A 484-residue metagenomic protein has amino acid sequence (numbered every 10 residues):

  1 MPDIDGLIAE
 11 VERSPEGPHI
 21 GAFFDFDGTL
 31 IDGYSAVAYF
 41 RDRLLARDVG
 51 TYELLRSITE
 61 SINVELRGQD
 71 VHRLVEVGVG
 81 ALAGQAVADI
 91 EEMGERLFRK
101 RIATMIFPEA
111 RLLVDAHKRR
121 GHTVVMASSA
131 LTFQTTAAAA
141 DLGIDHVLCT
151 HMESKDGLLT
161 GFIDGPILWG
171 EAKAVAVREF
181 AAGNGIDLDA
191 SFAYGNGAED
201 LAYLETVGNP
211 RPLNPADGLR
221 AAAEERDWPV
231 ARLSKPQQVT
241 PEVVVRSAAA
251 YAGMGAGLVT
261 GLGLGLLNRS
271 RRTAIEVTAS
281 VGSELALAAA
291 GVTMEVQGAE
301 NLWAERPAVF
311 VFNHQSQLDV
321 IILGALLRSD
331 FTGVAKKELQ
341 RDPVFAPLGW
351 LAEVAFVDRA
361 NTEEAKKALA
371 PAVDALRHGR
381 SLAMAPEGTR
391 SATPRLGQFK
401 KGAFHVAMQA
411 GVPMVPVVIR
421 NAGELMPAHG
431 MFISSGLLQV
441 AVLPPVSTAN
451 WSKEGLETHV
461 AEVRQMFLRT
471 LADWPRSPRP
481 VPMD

Functional and structural regions predicted by a protein language model:
M1-R13, P18-G21, E92-E95, R99-G261 (+1 more regions): C-terminal cap/substrate-recognition subdomain and adjoining C-terminal extension of metal-dependent phosphatase-like
P2-R67: Active-site neighborhood of HAD-like aspartate-dependent phosphohydrolases
I8, E12, L266-N313, Q317 (+2 more regions): N-terminal signal-anchor transmembrane helix
G33-A36, A46-A116: A metal-dependent, Asp-based hydrolase signature
L44-R73, T240-V296, P347-L351: A transmembrane-helix-recognition feature enriched in membrane-embedded lipid enzymes and envelope glyco-/phospholipid
A139-K155, G265-L267, A289-A290, A304-T362: Catalytic core of membrane glycerolipid acyltransferases/transacylases, capturing the structured, soluble-facing
A274, K366-D484: Non-catalytic C-terminal accessory region of glycerolipid acyltransferases and related lyso-lipid remodeling enzymes
